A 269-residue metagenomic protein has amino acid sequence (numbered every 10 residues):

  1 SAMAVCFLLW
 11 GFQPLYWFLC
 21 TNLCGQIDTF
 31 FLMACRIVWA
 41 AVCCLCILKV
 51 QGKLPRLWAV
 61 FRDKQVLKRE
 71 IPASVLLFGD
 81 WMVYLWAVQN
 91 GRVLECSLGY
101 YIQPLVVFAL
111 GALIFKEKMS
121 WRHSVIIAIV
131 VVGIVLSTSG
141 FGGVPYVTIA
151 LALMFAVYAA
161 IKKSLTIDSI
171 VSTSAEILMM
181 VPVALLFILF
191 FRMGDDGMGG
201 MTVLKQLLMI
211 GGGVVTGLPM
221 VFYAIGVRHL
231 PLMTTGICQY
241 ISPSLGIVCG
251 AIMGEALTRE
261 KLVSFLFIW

Functional and structural regions predicted by a protein language model:
S1-F31, V132-S164, V214: Glycine-/small-residue-enriched transmembrane alpha-helix faces in small-molecule transporters and effluxers
S1-V5, A41-P72, W121, T173 (+3 more regions): Membrane-interface interhelical linkers
A4-F12, Y16, I71-V88, A150-I161 (+2 more regions): Hydrophobic alpha-helical transmembrane segments of multi-pass membrane transport proteins, especially secondary
L15-T29, R56-A59, Q89-R92, I134-V135 (+3 more regions): Membrane-interface helix termini and inter-helical loops of multi-pass transporters
C20, L32, R36, A87-V88 (+5 more regions): Hydrophobic/aromatic residues within transmembrane alpha-helices of multi-pass small-molecule transporters
C35, S97-I102, S169-M179, G217-A251: Helix-helix packing/entry segments at the starts of transmembrane helices
C44, R122-T138, L151, E260-W269: Hydrophobic transmembrane alpha-helices of multi-pass small-molecule transport proteins
W86, Q103-R122, S244-V263: C-terminal transmembrane-helix exit sites in multi-pass transporters
